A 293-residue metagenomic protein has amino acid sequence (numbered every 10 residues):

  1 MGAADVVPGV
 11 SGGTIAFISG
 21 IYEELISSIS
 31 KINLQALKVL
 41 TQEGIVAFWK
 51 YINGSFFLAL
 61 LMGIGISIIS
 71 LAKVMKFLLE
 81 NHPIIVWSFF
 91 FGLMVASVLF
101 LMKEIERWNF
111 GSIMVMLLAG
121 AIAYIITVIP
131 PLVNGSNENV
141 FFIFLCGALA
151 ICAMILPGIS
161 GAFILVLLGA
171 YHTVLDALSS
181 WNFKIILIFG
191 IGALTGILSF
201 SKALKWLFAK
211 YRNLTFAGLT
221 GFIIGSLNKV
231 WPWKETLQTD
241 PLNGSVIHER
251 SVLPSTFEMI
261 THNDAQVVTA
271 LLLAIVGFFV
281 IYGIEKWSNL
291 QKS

Functional and structural regions predicted by a protein language model:
M1-D5, S11-L156, S160-S293: Multi-pass membrane proteins that catalyze or facilitate reactions on polyprenyl-/lipid-phosphate substrates and their
